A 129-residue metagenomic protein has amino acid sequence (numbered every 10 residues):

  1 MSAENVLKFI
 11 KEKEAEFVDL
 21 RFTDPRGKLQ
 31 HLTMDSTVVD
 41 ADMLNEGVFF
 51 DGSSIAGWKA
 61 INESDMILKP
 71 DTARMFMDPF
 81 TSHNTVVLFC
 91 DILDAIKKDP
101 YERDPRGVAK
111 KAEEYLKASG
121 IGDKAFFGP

Functional and structural regions predicted by a protein language model:
M1-P129: ATP/Mg2+-dependent ligation/transfer catalytic cores
